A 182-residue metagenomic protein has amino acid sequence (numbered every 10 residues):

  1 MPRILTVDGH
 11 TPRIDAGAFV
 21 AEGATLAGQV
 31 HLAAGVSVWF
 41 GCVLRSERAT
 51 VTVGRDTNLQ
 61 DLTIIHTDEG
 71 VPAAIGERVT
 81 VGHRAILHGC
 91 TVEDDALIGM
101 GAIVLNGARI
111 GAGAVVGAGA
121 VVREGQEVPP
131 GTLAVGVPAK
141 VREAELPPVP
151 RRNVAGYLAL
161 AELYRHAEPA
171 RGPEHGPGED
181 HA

Functional and structural regions predicted by a protein language model:
M1-R13, G41, E47, V53-R55 (+3 more regions): Glycine-rich hexapeptide-repeat left-handed beta-helix
P2-V38: N-terminal segments that cap or nucleate solenoid repeat domains
